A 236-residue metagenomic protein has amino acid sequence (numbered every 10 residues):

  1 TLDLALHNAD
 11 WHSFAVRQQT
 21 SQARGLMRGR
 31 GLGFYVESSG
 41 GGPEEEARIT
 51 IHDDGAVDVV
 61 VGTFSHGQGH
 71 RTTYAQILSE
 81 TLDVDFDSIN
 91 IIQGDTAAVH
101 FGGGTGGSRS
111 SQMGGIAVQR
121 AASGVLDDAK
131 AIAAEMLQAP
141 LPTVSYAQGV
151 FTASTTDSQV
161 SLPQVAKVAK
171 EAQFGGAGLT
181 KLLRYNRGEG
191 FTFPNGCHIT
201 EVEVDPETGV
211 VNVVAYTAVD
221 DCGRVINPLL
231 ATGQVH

Functional and structural regions predicted by a protein language model:
T1-H7, S13-H236: Cofactor-binding beta-sheet edge motifs in enzyme active sites
